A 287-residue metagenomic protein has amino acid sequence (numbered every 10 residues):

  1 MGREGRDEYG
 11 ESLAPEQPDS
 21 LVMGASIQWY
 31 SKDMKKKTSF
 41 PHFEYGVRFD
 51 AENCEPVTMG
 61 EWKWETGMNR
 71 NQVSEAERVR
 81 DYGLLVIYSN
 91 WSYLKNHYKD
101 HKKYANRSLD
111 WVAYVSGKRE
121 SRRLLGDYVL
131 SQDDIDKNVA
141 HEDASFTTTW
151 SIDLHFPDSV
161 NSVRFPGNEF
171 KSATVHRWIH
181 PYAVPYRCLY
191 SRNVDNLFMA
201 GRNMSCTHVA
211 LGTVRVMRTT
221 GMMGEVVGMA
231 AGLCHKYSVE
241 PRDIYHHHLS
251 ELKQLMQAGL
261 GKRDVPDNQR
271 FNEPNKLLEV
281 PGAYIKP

Functional and structural regions predicted by a protein language model:
M1-P287: Flavin (FAD/FMN)-binding glycine-rich loop and adjacent Rossmann-like elements that form
